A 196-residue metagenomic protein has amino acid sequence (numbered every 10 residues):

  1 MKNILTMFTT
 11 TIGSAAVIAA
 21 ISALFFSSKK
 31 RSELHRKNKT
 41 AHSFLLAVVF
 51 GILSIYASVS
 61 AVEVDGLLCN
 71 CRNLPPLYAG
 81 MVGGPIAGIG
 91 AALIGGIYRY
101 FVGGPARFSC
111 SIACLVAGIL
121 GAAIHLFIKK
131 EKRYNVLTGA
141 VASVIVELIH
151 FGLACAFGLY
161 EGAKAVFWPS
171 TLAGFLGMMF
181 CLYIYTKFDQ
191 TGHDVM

Functional and structural regions predicted by a protein language model:
M1-F26, S43, A47, V62-C71 (+1 more regions): Membrane-embedded alpha-helical hairpins and interfacial helices in multi-pass inner-membrane proteins
K2-T6, S28-K37, V49-I55, L68-L77 (+1 more regions): Short juxtamembrane and helix-loop transition motifs at transmembrane-helix boundaries in membrane proteins
S14, I18-L24, K30-H35, V48-G51 (+3 more regions): Alpha-helical/coil-rich non-catalytic "connector" segments in signaling and regulatory proteins
H35-H42, S58-D65, L77-I86, P105-F108: Short, amphipathic, aromatic/basic-enriched membrane-interface segments that mark the entry/exit of transmembrane
C71-G88, L120-I124: Generic transmembrane alpha-helix motif of multi-pass integral membrane proteins
G90-G95, C181-I184: Short hydrophobic alpha-helical segments that form membrane-spanning helices or hydrophobic packing faces of helical
